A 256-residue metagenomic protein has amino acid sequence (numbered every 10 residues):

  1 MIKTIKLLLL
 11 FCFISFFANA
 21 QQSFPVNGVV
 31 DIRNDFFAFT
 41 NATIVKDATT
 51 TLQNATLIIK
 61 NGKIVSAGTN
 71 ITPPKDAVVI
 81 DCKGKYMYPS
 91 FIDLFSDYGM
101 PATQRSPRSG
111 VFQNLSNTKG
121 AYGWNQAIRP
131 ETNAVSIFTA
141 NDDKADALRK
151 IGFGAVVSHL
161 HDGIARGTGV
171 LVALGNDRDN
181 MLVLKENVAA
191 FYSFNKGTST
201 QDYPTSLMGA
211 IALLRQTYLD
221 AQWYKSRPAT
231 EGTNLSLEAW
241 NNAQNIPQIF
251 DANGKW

Functional and structural regions predicted by a protein language model:
M1-V26: Bacterial Sec-dependent N-terminal signal peptides
I14, N125-T132, N141-D142, N195-T200: Flexible glycine/proline-enriched surface loops and loop-helix/loop-strand junctions
A20-Q21, V29-D35: Beta-strand-rich domain onsets/edges
F24, V29-V30, I44, A48-S90: Histidine-rich, glycine-flanked metal-binding segment
R33, Y122-Q126, V135-D142, P204-M208: Soluble non-cytosolic domains of exported or imported proteins
D35-A42: Conserved N-terminal strand/loop that marks the beginning of ABC ATPase nucleotide-binding domains
F37, P73-V135, K150: Replace "His-x-His-based motif
N141-W256: Polyanionic/metal-chelating signatures
